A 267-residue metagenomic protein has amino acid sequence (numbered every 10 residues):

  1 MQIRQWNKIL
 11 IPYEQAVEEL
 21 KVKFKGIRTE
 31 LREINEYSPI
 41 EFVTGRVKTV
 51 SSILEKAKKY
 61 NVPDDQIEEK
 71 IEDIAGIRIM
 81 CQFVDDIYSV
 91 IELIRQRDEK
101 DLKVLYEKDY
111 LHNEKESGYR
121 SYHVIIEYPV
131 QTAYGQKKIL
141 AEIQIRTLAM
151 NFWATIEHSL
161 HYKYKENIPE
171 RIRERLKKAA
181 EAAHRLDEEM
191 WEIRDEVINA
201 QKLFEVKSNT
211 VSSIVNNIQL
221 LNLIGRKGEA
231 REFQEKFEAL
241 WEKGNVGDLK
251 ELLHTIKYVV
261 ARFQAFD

Functional and structural regions predicted by a protein language model:
M1-L31, A141-D267: An acidic, glycine-/histidine-flanked metal-binding catalytic module
M1-R4, N35, I67-G76: A short, surface-exposed helix-loop junction/capping segment
R4, I11, I71, M80-D85: Amphipathic alpha-helical interface elements
I9, Y13, V17, V50 (+2 more regions): Generic alpha-helical secondary structure
A16, I71-D73, G118: Solvent-exposed loop and beta-edge segments used for protein-protein assembly and interaction
A16-N61: Surface-exposed, low-hydrophobicity interaction/linker segments
L54-E55, D64-K70: Extended, charge-rich alpha-helical segments
E68, M80-E192: Long beta-strand-rich cores associated with HINT superfamily self-processing modules
